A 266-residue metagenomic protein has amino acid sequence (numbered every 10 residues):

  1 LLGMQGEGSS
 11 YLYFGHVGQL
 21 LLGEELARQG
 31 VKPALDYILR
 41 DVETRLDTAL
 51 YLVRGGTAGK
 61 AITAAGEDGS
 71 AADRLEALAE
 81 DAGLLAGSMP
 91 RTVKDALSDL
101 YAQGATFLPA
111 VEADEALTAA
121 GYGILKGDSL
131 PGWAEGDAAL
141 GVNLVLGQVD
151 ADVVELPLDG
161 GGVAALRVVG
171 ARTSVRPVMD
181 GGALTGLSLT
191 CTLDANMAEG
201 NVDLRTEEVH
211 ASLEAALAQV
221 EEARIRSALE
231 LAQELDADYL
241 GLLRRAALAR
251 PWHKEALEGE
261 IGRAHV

Functional and structural regions predicted by a protein language model:
L1-H265: Membrane-proximal alpha-helical signals and transmembrane carboxylates
